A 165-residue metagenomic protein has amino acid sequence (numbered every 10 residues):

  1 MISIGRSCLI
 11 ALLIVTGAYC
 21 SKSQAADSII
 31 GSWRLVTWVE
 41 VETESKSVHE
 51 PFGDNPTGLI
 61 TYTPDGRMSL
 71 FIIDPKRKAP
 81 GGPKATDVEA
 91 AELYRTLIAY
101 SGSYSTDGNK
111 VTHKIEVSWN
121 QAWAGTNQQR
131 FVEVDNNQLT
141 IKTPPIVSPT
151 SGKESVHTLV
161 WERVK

Functional and structural regions predicted by a protein language model:
M1-I10: Bacterial N-terminal signal peptides that target proteins for export
I10-A11, A25: Generic short amphipathic/hydrophobic targeting helices enriched at N-termini, encompassing Sec-type signal peptides
L13-G17: Hydrophobic core
Y19-K165: Lipid interaction determinants
